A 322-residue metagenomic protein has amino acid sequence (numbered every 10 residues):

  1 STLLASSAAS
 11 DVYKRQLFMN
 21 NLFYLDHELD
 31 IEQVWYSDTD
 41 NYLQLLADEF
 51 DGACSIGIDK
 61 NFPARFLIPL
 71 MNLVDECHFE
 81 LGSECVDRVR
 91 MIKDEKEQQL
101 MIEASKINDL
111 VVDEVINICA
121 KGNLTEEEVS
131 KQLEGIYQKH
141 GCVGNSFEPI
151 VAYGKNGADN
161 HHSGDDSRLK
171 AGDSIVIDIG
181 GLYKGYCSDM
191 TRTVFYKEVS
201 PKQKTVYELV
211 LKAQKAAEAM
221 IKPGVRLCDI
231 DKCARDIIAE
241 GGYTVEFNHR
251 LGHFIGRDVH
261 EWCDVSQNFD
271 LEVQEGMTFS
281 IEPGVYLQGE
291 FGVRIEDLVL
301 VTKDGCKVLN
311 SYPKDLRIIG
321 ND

Functional and structural regions predicted by a protein language model:
S1, S7-D322: Active-site neighborhoods and metal-handling regions in enzymes and metal-associated proteins
